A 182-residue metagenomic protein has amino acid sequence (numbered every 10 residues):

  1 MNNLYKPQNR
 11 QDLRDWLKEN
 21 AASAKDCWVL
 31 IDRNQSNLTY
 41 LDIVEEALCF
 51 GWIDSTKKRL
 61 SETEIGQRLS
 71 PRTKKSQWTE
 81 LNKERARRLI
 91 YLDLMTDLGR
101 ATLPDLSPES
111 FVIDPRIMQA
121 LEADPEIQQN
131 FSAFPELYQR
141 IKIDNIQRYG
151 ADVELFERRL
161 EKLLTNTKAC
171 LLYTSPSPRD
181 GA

Functional and structural regions predicted by a protein language model:
M1-E45: An N-terminal domain-cap segment
I53-D54: A short, conserved structural fragment
T63-T102: Helix-adjacent hinge/juxtasegments
K75-Q77, N82, R158-L172: C-terminal end-helix/capping segment
L98-R148: Strongly charged, low-complexity linkers/loops
K142-L160, L164: Charge/polar-rich, low-complexity and marginally structured segments
Y173-P178: Conserved small/polar residues in nucleotide/adenosyl-binding loops
